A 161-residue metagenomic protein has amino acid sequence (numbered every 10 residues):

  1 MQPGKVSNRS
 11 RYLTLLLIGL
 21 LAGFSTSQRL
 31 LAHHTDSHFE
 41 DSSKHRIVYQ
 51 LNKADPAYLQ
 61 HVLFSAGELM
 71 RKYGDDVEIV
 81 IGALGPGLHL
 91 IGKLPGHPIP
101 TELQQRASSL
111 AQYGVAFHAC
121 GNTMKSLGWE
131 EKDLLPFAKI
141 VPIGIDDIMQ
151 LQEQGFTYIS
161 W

Functional and structural regions predicted by a protein language model:
P3, L20-L21, S42: Short N-terminal alpha-helical targeting/association segments
P3-L15: Bacterial N-terminal signal peptides that target proteins for export
T14-S25: Bacterial N-terminal signal peptides
L30-W161: Secreted/extracellular ectodomain signature
